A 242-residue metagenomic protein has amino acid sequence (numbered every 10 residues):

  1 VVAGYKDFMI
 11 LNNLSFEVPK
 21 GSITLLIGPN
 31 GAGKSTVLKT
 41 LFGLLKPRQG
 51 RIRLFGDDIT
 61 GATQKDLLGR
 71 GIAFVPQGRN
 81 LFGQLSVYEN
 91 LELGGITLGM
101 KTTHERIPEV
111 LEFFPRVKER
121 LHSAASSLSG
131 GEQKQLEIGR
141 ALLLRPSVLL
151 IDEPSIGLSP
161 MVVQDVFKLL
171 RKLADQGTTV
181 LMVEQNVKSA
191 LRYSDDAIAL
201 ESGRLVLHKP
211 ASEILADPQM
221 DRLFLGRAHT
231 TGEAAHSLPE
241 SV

Functional and structural regions predicted by a protein language model:
K6, T24, A62-Q64, L85-E105 (+3 more regions): ABC-type ATPase nucleotide-binding domains, specifically the catalytic core motifs of the NBD
I27-P29: The feature captures the beta-strand-to-loop junction immediately N-terminal to the Walker
F42: Helix-to-loop junction immediately C-terminal to a conserved catalytic motif
G50-D58, R70, T103-E105: Conserved ABC transporter NBD signature motif
A124-L128, E132: Conserved ABC ATPase signature
A141-L142: ABC ATPase C-loop
R145: Conserved catalytic motifs of ABC-family nucleotide-binding domains
